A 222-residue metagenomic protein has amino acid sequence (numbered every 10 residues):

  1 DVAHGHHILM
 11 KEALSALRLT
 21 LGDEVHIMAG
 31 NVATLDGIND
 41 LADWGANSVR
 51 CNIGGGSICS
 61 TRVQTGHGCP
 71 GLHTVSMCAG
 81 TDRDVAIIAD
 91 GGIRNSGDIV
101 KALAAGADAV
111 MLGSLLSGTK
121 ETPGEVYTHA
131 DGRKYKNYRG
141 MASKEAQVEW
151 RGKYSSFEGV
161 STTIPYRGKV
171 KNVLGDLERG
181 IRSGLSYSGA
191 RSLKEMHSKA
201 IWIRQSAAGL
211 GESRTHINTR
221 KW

Functional and structural regions predicted by a protein language model:
D1-V2, G159: Short acidic/polar alpha-helix capping motifs at helix-coil junctions
V2-I27, V32-A42, S57-A79, E121-H129: Active-site-adjacent beta->alpha loops and helix N-cap segments on the catalytic face of soluble alpha/beta enzymes
G22, D43-N47, G66-A89, I93-W222: Alpha/beta catalytic cores of nucleotide-metabolism and tRNA/nucleoside-modifying enzymes
N52-S57, S114: Short, small-residue-rich loop/turn micro-motifs
